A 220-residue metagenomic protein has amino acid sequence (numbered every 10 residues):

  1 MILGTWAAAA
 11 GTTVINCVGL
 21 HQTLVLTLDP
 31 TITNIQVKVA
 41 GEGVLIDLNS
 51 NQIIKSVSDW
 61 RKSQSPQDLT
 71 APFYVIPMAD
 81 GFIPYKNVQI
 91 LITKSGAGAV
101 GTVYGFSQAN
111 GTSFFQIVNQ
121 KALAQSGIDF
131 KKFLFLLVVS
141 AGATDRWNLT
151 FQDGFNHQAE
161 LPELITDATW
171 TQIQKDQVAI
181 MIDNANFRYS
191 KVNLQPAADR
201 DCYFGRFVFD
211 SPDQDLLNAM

Functional and structural regions predicted by a protein language model:
M1-M220: Beta-strand-centric surfaces of beta-sandwich/beta-rich domains
